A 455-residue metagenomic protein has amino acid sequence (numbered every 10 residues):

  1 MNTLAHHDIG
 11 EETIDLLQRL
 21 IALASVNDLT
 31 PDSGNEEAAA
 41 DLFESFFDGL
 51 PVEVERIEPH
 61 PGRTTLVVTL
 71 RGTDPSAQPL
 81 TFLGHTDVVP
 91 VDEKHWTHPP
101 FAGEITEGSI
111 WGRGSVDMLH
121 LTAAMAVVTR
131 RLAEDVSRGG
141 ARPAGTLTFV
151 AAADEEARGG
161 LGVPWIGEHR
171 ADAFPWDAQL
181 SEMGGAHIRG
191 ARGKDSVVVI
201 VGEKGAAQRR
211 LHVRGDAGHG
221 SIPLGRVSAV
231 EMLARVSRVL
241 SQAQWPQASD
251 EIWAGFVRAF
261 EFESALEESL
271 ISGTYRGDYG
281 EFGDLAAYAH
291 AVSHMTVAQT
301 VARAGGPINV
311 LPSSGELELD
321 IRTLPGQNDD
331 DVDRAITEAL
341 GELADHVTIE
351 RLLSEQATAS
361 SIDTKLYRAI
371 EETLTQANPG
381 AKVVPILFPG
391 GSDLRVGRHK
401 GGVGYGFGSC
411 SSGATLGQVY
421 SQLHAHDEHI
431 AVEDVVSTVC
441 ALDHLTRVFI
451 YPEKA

Functional and structural regions predicted by a protein language model:
N2-E93, S314-E318, D329-D333: N-terminal helical capping/dimerization or prosegment-like subdomains of hydrolases acting on amide or phosphate bonds
D8, E93-W96, G140-A141, I200-A206 (+3 more regions): Short glycine/proline-enriched loop/turn "hinge" motifs that connect secondary-structure elements and lie
A77-T148, I430: Active-site metal-coordination/substrate-binding segment of hydrolases, especially metallo-dependent peptidases
T86-V88, A151-G159, E182-H187, A217 (+1 more regions): Acidic, glycine-rich active-site loops and adjacent beta-strand->loop/helix elements that engage anionic groups
A171-D172, A178, G185-D195, I200-Q208 (+3 more regions): Acidic-enriched catalytic cores of C-N bond-cleaving enzymes acting on peptides and small amides
S237-W245, A265-L270, S361-S411: Active-site-adjacent substrate-binding region of metalloamidase/peptidase-like peptide-processing proteins
L353-S354, G380-P452: Zn-dependent metallopeptidase/amidohydrolase metal-coordination segment
